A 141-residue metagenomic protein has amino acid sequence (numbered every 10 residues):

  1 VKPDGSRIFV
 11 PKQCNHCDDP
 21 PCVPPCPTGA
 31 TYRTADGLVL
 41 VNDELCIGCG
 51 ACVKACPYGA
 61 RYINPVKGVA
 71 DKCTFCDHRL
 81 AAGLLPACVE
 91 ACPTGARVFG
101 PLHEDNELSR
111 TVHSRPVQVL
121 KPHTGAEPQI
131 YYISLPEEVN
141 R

Functional and structural regions predicted by a protein language model:
V1-R141: Non-ligating segments of multi-cofactor redox enzymes
